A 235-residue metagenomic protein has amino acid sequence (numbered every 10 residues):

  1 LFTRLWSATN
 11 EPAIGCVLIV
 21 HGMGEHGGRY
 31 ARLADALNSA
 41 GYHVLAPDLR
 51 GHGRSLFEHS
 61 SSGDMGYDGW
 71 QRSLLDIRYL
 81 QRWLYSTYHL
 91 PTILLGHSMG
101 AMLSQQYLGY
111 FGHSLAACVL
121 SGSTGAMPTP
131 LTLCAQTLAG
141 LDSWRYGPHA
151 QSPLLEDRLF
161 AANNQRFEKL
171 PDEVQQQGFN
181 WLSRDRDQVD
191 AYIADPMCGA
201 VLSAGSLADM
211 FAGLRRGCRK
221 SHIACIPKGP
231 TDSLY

Functional and structural regions predicted by a protein language model:
L1-S7: A short loop-to-beta-strand scaffold at the N-terminal edge of the catalytic core in hydrolase folds
S7-C16, Y42, P227-G229: Proline/glycine-enriched tight loop/beta-turn segments at coil->beta junctions that connect or precede beta-strands
I14, H21-E25, S98: Active-site glycine-rich loops that stabilize anionic/oxyanionic intermediates across multiple enzyme folds
G27-R29, A34-S60: Conserved alpha/beta-hydrolase
L74-L90: Conserved acidic catalytic loop of the alpha/beta-hydrolase fold
L95-G100, S104: Gly/Ala-rich beta-loop-alpha elbow adjacent to hydrolase catalytic centers
S104-M197: Alpha/beta-hydrolase-fold enzymes
A204-Y235: Conserved serine/cysteine hydrolase catalytic core
